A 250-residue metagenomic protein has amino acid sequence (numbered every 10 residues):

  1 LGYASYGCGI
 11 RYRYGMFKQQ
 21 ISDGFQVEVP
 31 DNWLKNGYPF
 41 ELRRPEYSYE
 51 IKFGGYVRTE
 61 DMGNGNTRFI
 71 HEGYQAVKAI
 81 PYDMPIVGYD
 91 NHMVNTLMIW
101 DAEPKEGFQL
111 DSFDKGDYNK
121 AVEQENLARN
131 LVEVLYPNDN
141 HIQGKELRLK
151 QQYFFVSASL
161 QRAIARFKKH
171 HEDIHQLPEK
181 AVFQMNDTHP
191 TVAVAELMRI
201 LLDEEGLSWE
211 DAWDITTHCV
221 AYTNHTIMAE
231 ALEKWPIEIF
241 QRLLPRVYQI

Functional and structural regions predicted by a protein language model:
L1-I250: A conserved ligand/cofactor-binding region detector
